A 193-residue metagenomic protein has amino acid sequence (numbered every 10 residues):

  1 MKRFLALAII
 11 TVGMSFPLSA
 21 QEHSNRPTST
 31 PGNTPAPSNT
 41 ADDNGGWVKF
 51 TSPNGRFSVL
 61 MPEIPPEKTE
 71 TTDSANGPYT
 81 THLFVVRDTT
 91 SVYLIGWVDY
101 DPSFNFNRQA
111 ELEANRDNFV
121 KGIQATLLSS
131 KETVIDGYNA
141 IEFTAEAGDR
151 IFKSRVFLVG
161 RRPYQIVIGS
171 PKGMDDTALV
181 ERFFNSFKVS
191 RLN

Functional and structural regions predicted by a protein language model:
M1-F4, Q21: Positively charged n-region of N-terminal signal peptides that target proteins for export
A6-S15: Bacterial N-terminal signal peptides
S19-K49: Sec-dependent signal peptide cleavage junction
N39-P78, I135, F184-N193: N-terminal "mature-domain start" segment
L60-F84, N115-G160: Signature of long, low-cysteine stretches enriched in small and polar/charged residues
E63-E67, R108-I123, Y164-N193: Surface-exposed amphipathic alpha-helical segments
T71-S74, T89, T177: Coil residues (strongly favoring Ser/Thr
L83-A110, Q165-I166: A short acidic-to-branched-hydrophobic micro-motif
